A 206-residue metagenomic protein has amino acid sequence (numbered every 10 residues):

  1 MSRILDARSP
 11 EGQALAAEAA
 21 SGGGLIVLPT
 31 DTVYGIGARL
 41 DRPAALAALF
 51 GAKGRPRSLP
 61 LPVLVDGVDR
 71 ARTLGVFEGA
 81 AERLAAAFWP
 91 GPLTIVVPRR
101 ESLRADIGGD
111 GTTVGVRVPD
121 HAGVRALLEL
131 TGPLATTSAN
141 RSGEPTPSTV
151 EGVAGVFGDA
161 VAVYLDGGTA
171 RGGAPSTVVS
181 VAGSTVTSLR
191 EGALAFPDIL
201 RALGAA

Functional and structural regions predicted by a protein language model:
M1-A206: Active-site-adjacent structural elements in enzyme catalytic cores
